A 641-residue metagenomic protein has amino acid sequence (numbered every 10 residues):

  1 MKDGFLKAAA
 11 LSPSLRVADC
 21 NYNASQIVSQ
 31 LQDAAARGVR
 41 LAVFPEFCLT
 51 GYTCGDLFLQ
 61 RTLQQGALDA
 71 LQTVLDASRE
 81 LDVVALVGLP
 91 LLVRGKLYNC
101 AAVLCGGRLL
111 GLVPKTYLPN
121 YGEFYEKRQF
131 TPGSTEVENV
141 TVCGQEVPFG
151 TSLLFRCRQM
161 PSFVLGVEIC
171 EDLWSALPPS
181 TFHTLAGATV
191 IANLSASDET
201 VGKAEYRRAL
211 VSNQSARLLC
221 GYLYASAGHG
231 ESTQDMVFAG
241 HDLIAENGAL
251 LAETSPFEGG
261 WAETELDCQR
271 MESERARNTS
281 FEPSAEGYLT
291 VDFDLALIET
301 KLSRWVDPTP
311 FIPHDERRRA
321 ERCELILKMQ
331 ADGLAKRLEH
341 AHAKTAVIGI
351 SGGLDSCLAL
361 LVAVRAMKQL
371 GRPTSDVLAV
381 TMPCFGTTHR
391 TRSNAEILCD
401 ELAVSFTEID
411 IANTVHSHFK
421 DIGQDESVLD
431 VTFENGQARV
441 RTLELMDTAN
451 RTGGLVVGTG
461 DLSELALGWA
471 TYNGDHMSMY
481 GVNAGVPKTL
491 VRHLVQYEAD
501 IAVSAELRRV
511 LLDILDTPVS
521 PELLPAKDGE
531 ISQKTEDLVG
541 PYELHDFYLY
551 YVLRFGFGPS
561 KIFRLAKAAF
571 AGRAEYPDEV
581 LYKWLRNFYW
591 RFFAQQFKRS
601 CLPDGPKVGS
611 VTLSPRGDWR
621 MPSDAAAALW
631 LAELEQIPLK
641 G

Functional and structural regions predicted by a protein language model:
M1-V347, R365-T374, E401, F406: Enzyme catalytic cores with a strong preference for nitrogen-chemistry domains
N23, P161-F163, C220, S232 (+4 more regions): ATP/NTP-dependent adenylation/nucleotidyl-transfer catalytic domains that generate, transfer, or process NMP-activated
